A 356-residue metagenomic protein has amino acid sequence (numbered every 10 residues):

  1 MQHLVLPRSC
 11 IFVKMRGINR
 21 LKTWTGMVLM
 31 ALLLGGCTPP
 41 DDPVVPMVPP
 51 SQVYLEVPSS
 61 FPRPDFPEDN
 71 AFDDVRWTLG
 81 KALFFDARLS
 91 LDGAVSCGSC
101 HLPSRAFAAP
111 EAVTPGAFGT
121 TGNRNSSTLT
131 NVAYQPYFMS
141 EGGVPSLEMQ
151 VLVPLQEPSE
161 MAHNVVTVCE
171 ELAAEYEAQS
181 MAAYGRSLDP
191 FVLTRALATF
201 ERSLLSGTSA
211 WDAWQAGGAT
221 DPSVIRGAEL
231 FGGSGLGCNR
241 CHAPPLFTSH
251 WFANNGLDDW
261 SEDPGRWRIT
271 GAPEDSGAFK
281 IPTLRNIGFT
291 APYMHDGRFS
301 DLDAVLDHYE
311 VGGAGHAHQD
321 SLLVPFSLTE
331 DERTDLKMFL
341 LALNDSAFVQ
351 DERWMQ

Functional and structural regions predicted by a protein language model:
L4-L6, M15-G26: Bacterial N-terminal signal peptides that target proteins for export
M15, L29-A31, L340: Enrichment for repetitive, rod-forming helical segments
W24-G35: Bacterial N-terminal signal peptides
C37-Q356: Periplasmic c-type cytochrome electron-transfer domains
